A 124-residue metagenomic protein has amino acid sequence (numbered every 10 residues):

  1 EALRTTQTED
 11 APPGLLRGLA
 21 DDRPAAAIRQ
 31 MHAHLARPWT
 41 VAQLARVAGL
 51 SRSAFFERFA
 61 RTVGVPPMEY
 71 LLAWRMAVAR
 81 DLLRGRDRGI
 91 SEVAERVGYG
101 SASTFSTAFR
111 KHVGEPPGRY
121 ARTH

Functional and structural regions predicted by a protein language model:
E1-Q30: An amphipathic alpha-helical interaction segment
R17, A48-G49: Extended heptad-repeat alpha-helical coiled-coils characteristic of chemotaxis/transducer cytoplasmic signaling domains
D21-P24, M76, G114: ATP/adenylate-binding site constellation spanning eukaryotic-like Ser/Thr protein kinases, ABC-transporter
R29-Q43, L50, A60-A102, R122-H124: Terminal helix-turn-helix DNA-binding modules in bacterial transcription factors
F55, F59, T104-F105, F109: Short hydrophobic/aromatic patch on the recognition helix
P67, P116-P117: Proline-centered helix-kink/hinge sites
S101, K111-H112: A short, acidic, flexible beta-alpha connecting loop/helix-capping segment that sits on the rim of active
